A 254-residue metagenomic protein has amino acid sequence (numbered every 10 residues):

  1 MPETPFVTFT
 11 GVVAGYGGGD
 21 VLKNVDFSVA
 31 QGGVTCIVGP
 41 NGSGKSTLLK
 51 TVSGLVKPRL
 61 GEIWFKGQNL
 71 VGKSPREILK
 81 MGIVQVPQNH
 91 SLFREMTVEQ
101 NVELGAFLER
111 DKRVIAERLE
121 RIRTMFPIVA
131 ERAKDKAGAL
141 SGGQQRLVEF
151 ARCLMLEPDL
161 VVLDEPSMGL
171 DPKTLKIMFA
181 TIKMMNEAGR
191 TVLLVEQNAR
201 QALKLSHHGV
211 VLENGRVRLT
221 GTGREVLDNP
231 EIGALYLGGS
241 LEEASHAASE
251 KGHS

Functional and structural regions predicted by a protein language model:
G17, K73, V98-E117, M125-P127 (+1 more regions): ABC-type ATPase nucleotide-binding domains, specifically the catalytic core motifs of the NBD
V38-P40: The feature captures the beta-strand-to-loop junction immediately N-terminal to the Walker
S53: Helix-to-loop junction immediately C-terminal to a conserved catalytic motif
G61-N69, M81, I115-L119, G221: Conserved ABC transporter NBD signature motif
K136-L140: Conserved ABC ATPase signature
C153-L154: ABC ATPase C-loop
E157: Conserved catalytic motifs of ABC-family nucleotide-binding domains
